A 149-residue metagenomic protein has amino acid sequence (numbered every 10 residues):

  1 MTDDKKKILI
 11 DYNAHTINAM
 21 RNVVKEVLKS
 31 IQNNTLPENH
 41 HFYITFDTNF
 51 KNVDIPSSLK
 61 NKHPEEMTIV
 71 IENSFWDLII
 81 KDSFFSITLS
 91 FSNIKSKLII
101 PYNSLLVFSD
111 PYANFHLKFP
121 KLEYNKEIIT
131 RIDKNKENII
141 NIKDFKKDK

Functional and structural regions predicted by a protein language model:
M1-K7, N18: N-terminal, Lys/Arg- and Ser/Thr-rich interaction peptides
I8, F119, N125-K146: Short hydrophobic short-linear motifs embedded in intrinsically disordered terminal tails or helical linkers
N13-I99: N-terminal recruitment modules of adaptor/scaffold proteins
I99-S109: Phosphoinositide-dependent membrane-docking surfaces
P111-E123: Short acidic, Gly/Pro-enriched loop/turn segments at secondary-structure junctions
